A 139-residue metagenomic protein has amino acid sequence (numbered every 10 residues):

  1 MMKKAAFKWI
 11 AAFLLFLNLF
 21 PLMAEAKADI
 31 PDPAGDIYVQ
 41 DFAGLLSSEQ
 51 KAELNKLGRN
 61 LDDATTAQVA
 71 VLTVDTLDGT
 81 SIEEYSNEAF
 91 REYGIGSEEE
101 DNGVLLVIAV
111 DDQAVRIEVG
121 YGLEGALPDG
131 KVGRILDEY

Functional and structural regions predicted by a protein language model:
M1-W9: Positively charged n-region of N-terminal signal peptides that target proteins for export
K4, P21-M23: Glycine-centered signal
A6-F7, L15, P33: Generic early N-terminus positional signal peaking at residue ~5-7
I10-P21: Bacterial N-terminal signal peptides
E25-Y139: Folded, non-transmembrane soluble domains that reside on the lumenal/extracytoplasmic side of membranes
